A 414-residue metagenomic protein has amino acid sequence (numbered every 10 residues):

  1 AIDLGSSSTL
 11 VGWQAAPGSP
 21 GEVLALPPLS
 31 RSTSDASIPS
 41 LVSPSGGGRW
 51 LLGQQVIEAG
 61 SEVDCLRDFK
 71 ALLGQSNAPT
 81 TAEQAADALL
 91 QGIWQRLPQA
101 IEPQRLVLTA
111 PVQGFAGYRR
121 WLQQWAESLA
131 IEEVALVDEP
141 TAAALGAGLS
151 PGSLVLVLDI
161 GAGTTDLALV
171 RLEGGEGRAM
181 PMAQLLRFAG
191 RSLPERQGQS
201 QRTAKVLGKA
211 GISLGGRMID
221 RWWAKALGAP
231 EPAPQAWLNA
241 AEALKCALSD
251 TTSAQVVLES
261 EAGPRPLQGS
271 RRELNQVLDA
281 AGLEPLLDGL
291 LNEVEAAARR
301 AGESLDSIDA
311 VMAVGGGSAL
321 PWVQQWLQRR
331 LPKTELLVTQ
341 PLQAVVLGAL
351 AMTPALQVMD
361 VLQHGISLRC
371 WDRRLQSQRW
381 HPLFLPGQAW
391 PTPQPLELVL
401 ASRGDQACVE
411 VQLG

Functional and structural regions predicted by a protein language model:
A1-D64, I101, G114-G414: Oxyanion-binding/catalytic loops of NTP- or PPi-dependent enzymes
V63-I101, R105-A116, R120-L122: Low-complexity, highly charged intrinsically disordered N-terminal segments that act as targeting/localization
